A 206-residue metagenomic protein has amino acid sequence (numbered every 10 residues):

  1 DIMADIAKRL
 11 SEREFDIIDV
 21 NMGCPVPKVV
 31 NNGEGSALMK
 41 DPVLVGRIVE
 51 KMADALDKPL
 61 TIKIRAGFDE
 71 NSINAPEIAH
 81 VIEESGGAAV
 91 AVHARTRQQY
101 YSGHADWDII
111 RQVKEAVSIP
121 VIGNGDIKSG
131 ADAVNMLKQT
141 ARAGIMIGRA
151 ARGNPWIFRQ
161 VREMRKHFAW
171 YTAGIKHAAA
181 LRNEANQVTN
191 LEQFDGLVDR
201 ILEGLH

Functional and structural regions predicted by a protein language model:
D1-H206: Flavin-dependent oxidoreductase catalytic cores
